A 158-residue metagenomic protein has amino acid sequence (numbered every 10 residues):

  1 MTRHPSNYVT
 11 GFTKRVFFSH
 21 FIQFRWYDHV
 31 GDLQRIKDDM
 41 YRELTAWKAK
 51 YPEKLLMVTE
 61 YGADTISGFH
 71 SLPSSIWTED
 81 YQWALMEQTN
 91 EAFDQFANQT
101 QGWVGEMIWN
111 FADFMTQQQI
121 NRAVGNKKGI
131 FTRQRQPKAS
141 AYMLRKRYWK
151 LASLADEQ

Functional and structural regions predicted by a protein language model:
M1-S6: Short acidic loop-to-helix transition motifs that present clustered carboxylates
Y8-R15, S19-Q158: Substrate-binding clefts and catalytic carboxylate motifs of secreted carbohydrate-active enzymes
